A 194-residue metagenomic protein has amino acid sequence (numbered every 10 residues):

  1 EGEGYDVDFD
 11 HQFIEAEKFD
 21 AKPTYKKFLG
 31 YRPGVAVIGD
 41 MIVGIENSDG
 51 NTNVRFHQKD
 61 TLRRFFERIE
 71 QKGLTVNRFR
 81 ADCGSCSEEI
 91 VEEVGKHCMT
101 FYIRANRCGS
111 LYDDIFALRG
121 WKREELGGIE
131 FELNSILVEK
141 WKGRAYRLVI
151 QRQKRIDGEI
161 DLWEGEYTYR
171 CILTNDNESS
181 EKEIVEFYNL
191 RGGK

Functional and structural regions predicted by a protein language model:
E1-V35: Active-site-proximal, Lys/Arg-enriched surface segment that forms a nucleic-acid-binding/basic interface patch
Y5-F13, D40, V76-C86, F101 (+2 more regions): Short, conserved catalytic/metal-binding motifs centered on acidic residues
D10, G34-G50, R80, N106-C108 (+1 more regions): Core alpha/beta catalytic barrel or barrel-like domain that forms the active/cofactor pocket in diverse metabolic
E17-T24, V43-N47, A81, E88-V94 (+1 more regions): Short acidic, glycine/serine/threonine-rich loops at helix termini
K26-K72: Electropositive, glycine- and tryptophan-enriched low-complexity nucleic-acid-binding patches
L29, K96, G165-Y167: Short, solvent-exposed loop/turn segments at the edges of secondary structure
V54-S110: Domain-level cores of phosphate- or acyl-group-handling catalytic modules
Y102-K194: An anionic, glycine-rich sequence signature occurring as long contiguous blocks
